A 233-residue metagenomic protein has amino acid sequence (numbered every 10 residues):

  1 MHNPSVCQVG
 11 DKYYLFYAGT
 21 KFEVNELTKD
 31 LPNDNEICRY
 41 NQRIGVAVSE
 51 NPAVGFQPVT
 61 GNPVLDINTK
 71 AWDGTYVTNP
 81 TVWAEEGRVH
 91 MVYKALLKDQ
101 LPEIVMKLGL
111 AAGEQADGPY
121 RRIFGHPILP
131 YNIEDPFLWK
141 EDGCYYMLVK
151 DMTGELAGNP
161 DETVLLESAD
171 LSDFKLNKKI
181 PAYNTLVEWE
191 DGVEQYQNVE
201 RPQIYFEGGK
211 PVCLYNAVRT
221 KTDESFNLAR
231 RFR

Functional and structural regions predicted by a protein language model:
M1-R233: Carbohydrate-active catalytic/glycan-binding domains of CAZyme proteins, especially the secreted or lumenal ectodomains
